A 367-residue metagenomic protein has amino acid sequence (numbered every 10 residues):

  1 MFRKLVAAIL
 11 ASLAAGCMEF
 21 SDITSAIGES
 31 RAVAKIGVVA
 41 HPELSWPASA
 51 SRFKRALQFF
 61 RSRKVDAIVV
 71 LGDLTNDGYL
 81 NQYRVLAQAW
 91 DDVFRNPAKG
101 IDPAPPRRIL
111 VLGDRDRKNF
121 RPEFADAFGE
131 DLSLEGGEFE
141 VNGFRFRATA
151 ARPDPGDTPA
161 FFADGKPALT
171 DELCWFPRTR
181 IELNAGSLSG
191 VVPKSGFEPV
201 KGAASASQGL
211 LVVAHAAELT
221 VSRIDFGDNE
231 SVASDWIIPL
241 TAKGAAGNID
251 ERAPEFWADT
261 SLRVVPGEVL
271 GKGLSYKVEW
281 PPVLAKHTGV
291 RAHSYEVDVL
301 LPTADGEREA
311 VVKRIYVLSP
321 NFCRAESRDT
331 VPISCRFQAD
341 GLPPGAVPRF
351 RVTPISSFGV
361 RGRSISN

Functional and structural regions predicted by a protein language model:
M18-R84: N-terminal active-site segment of His-dependent metallophosphoesterases
I23, G28, L80-G165, C174-G186 (+1 more regions): Extended active-site neighborhood of metal-dependent phosphoesterases/phosphodiesterases
L173-S261: Binuclear metal-dependent phosphoesterase catalytic core
L274-V290: Conserved aromatic anchor
H293-V297: Short beta-strand elements bearing conserved aromatic residues within extracellular beta-rich modules
E309-R328: Solvent-exposed serine/threonine-rich low-complexity stretches and specific carbohydrate-binding patches
C323-G345: Signal that preferentially marks extracellular ectodomain short beta-strand elements of beta-sandwich modules
A339-V360: Beta-strand-rich modules
